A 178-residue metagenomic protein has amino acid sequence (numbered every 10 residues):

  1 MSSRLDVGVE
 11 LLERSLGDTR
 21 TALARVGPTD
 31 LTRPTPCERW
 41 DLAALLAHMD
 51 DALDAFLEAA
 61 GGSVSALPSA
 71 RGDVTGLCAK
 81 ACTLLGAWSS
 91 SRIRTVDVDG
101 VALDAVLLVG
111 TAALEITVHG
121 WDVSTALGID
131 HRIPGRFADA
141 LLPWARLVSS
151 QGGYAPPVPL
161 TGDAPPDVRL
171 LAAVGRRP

Functional and structural regions predicted by a protein language model:
S2-D18, R25-E38, D51-P178: Structured surface interface patches that mediate subunit assembly and partner/cofactor docking
L45: Extended, alpha-helix-rich binding/interface surfaces that flank or overlap catalytic cores and mediate recognition
H48: Conserved catalytic neighborhood of penicillin-recognizing serine enzymes
